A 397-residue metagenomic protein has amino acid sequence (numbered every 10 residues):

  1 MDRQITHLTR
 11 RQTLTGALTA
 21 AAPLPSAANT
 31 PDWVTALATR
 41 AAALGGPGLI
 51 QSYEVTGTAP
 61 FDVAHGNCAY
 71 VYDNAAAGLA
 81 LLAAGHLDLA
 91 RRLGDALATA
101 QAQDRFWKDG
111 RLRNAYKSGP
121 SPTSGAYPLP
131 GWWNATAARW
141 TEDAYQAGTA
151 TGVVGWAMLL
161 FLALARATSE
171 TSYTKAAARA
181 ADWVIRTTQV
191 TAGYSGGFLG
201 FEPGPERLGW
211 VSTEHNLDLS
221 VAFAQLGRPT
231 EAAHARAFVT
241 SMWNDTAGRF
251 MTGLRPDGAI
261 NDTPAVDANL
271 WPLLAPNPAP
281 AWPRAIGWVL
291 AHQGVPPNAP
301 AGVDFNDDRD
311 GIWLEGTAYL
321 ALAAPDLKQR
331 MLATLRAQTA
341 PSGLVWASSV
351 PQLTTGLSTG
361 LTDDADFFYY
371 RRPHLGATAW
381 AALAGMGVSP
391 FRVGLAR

Functional and structural regions predicted by a protein language model:
M1-L8, T19-A22: N-terminal secretory signal peptides
A21-N29: Bacterial Sec-dependent signal peptides at the C-terminal "C-region" and cleavage site
A28, A80-A83, A167, Q225: Alpha-helix exit/C-cap motif
N29-A59, C68-Y72, R92, T99-W140 (+6 more regions): Extended ligand-binding clefts on enzyme/binding-domain cores
Y72-A83, L93-A96, W156-L160: Non-membrane alpha-helical segments in proteins
Y145-L164: N-terminal glycine-rich cofactor-binding segment that shapes the pocket for flavin-like pterin cofactors
